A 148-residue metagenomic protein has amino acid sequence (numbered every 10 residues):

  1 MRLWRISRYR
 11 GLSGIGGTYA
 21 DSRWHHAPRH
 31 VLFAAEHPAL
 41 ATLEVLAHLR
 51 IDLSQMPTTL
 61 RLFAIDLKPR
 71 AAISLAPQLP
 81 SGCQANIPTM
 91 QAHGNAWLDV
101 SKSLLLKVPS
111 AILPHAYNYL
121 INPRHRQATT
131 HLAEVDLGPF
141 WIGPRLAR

Functional and structural regions predicted by a protein language model:
R2-G17, H25, S54-R148: Active-site and NAD+-binding cores of ADP-ribose-processing enzymes
Y19-D21, H30, H48-D52: Short secondary-structure capping/turn segments at boundaries of alpha-helices and beta-strands
A27-H48, Y119-R124: Extended catalytic/binding region for NAD+/ADP-ribose chemistry, centered on the ART fold
A35-A39, V45, L49, A64-A71 (+1 more regions): Generic secondary-structure microfeatures
